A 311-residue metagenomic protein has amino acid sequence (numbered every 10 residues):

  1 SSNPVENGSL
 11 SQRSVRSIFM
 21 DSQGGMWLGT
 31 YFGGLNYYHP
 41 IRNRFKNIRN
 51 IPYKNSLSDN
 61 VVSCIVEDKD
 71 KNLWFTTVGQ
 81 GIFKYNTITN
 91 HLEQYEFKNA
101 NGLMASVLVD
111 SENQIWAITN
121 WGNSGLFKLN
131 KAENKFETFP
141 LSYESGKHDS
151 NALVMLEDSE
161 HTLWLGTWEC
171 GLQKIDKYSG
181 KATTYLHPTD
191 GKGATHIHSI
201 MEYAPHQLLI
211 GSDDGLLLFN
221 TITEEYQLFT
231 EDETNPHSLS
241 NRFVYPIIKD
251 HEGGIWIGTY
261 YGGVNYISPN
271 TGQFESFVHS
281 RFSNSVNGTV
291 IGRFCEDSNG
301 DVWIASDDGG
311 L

Functional and structural regions predicted by a protein language model:
S1-L311: Carboxylate-rich, polar loop motifs that coordinate divalent cations or form catalytic acidic clusters
